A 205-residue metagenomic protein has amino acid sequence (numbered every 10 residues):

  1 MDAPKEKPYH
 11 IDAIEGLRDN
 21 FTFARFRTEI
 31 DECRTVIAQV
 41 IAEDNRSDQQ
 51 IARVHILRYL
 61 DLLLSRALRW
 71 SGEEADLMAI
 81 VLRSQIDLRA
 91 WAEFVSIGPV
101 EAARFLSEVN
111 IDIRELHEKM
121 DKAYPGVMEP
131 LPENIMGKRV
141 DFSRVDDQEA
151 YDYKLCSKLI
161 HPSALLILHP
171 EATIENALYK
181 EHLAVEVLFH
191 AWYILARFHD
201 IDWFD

Functional and structural regions predicted by a protein language model:
M1-D205: A cross-kingdom marker of C-terminal helix-rich interaction/assembly modules
